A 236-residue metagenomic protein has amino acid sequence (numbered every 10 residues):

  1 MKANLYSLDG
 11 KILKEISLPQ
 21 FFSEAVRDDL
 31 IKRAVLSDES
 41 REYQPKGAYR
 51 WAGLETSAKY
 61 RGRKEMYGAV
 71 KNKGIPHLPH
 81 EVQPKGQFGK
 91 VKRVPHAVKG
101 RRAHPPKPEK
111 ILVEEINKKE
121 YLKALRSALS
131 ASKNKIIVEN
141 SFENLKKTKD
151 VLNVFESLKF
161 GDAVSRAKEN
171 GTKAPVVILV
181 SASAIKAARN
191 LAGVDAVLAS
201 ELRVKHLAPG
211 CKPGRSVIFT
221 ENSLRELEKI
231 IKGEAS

Functional and structural regions predicted by a protein language model:
M1-I12, L227-S236: Intrinsically disordered, compositionally biased charged tails
M1-L5, N117-E120, E201: N-terminal intrinsically disordered, low-complexity tails enriched in polar/charged
S7-I12, L18, N190, S200: Peptidyl-prolyl cis-trans isomerase
K14-N140, L145-L152, E156-E169: Basic, glycine/proline-rich low-complexity segments that contact nucleic acids
K119, S132-S236: RNase H-like, two-metal
